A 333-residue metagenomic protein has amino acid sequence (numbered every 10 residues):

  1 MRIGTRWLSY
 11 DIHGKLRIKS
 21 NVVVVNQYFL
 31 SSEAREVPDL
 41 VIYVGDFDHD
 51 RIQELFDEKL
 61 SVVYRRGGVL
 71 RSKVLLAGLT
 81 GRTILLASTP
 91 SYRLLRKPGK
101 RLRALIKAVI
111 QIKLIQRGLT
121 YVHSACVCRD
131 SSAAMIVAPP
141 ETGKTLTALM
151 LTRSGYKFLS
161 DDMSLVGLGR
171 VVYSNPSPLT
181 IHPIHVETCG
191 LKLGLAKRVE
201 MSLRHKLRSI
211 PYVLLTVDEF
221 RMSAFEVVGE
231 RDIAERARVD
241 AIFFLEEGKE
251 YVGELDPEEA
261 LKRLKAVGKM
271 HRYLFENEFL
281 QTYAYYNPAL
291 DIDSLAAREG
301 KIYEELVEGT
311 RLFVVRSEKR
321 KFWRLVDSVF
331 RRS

Functional and structural regions predicted by a protein language model:
M1-P140, R153-S154, L165-S333: A noncatalytic interaction/capping subdomain that flanks phosphate/NTP-handling catalytic cores
T142-K144: Conserved glycine(s) of the Walker
L146-K157: A conserved segment at the C-terminal end of the G1
